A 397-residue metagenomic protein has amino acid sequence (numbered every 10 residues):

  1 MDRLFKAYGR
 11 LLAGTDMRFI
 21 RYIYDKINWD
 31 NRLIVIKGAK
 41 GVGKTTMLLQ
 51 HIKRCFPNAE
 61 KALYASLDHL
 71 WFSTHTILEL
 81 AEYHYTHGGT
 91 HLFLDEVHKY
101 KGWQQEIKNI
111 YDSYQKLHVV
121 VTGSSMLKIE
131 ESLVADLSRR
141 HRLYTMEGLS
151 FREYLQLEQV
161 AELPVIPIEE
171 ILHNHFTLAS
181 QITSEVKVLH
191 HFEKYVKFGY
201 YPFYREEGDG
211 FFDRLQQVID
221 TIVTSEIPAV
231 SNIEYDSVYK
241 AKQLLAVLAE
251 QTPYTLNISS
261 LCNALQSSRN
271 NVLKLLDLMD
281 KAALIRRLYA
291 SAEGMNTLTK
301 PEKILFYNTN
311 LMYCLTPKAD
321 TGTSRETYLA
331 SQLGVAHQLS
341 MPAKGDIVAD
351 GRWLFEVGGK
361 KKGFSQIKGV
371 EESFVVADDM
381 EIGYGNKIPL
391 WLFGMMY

Functional and structural regions predicted by a protein language model:
M1-M17, Q50-R54, L67, D277 (+1 more regions): A cross-kingdom feature that marks ATP-driven nucleic-acid transaction machinery
D2-L12, S132-A241, L245: Interdomain motor-coupling "hinge/lid" segment immediately C-terminal to the ATP-binding subdomain of NTP-driven enzymes
I36: Hydrophobic anchor at the beta1->P-loop junction of P-loop NTPases
K40-G41: Walker A (P-loop) phosphate-binding loop of P-loop NTPases
K44-T45: Conserved lysine of the Walker
A59-H91: Short glycine-rich substrate-engagement loop in P-loop NTPases that contacts/grips substrate
F93, H118-S124, T145: Structural recognition of the conserved hydrophobic beta-strand(s) that form the central parallel beta-sheet of P-loop
F203-G345: Accessory nucleic acid-recognition modules appended to NTPase machines
